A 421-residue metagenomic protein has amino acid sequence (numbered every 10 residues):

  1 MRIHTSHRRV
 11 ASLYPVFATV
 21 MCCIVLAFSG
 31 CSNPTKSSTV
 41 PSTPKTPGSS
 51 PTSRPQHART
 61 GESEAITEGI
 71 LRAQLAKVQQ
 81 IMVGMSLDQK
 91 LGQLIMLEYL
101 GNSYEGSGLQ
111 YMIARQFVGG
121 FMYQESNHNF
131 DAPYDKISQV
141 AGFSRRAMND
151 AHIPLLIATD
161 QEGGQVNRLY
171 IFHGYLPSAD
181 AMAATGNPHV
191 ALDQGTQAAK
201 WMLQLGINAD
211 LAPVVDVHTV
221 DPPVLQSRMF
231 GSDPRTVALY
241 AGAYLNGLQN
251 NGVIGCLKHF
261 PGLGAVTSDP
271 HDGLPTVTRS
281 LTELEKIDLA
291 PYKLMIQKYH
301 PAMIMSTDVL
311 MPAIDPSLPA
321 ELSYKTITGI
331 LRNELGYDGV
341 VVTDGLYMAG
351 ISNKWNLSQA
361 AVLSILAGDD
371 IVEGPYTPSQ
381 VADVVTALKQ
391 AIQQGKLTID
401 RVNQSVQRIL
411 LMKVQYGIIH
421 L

Functional and structural regions predicted by a protein language model:
I3-A18: Bacterial N-terminal signal peptides that target proteins for export
A27-G30: C-terminal motif of bacterial Sec signal peptides marking the signal peptidase cleavage site
S32-I157, V166-N167: N-terminal hydrophobic targeting/anchoring segments and the immediately downstream early-domain regions of hydrolases
S86, D131-R146, Q165, S232 (+2 more regions): Second-shell residues forming the walls of enzyme active-site clefts
G92-Y99, G119-Y123, L155-Q161, A209-P213 (+5 more regions): Hydrophobic faces of well-ordered beta-strands that scaffold small-molecule active sites in alpha/beta enzyme cores
N102-R115, V190-W201, K286-Y292, W355-L363: Short, acidic/polar
S144-G174, Q194-V215, V237, A241-P261: Glycine-rich, aromatic-flanked loop segments that form ligand/cofactor-binding clefts across common enzyme folds
Q390, Q394-L421: Mid-to-C-terminal alpha-helical segments outside catalytic/metal-binding sites
